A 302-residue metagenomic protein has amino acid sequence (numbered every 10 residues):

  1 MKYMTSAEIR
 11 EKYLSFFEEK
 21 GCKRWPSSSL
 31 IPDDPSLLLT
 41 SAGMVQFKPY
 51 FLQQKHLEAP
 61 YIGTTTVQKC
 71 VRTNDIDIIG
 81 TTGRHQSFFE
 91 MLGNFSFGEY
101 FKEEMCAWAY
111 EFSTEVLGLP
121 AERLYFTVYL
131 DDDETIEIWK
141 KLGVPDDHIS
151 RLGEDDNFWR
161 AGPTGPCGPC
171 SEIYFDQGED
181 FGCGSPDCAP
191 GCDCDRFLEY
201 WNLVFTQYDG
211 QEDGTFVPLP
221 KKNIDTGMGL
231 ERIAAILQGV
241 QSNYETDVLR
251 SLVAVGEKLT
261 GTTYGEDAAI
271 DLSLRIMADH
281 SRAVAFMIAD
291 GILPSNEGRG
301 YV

Functional and structural regions predicted by a protein language model:
M1-N296: Alpha-helical segments
N296-V302: Short, intrinsically disordered, charge-balanced linker/junction segments flanking boundaries in proteins
